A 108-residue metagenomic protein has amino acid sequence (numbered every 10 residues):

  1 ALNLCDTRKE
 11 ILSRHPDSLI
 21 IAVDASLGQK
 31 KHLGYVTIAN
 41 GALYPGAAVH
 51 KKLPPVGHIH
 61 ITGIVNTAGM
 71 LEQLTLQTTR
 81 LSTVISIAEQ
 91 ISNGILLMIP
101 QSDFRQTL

Functional and structural regions predicted by a protein language model:
A1: Anionic-ligand anchoring segments at beta-strand to alpha-helix junctions in alpha/beta enzyme folds, i.e., glycine
L4: Active-site histidine-anchored catalytic micro-motif
R8-A48: Glycine-rich phosphate-binding loop
P45-L108: C-terminal folded domains that constitute the principal catalytic or ligand-binding module of multi-domain proteins
